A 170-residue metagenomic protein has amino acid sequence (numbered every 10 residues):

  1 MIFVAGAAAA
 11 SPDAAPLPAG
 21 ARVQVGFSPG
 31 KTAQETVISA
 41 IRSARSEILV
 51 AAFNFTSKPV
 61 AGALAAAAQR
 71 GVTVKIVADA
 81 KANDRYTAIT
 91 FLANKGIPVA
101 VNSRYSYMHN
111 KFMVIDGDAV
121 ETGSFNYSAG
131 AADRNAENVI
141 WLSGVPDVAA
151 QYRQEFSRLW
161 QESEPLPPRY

Functional and structural regions predicted by a protein language model:
M1-F27, E35, A82-D84, N94 (+1 more regions): Short, small/polar-rich loop/turn modules that mediate ligand/substrate recognition or access, typified
D13, I115, V120-Y170: Signature of lipid phosphatidyltransferase scaffolds
P18-A19, R42-S43, Q69, L92-A93 (+3 more regions): Extracellular/periplasmic catalytic domains that process cell-envelope and extracellular macromolecules
Q24-G26, L49-A51, K75-A78, A100-V101 (+3 more regions): Structural recognition of the beta-strand scaffold that forms the well-ordered cores of secreted hydrolase catalytic
S28-A33, S57: A general structural motif
V37-P98: Primarily the HKD phosphodiesterase
N54-K58, A80-D84, Y105-M108, A119-V120 (+2 more regions): Solvent-exposed loop/turn segments at secondary-structure junctions within structured extracellular/periplasmic domains
R104-Y105, R169: Short catalytic/ligand-gating loop segments at beta-alpha or beta-beta junctions within enzyme catalytic domains
